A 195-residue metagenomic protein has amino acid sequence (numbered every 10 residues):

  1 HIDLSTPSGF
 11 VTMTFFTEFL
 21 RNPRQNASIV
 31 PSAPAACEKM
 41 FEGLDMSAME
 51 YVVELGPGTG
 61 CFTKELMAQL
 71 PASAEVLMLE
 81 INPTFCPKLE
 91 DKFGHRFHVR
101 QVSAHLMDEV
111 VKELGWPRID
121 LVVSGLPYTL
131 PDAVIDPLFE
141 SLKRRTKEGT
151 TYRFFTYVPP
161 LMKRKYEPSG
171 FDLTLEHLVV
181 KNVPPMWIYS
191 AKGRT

Functional and structural regions predicted by a protein language model:
T12-S47: Class I SAM-dependent methyltransferase Rossmann-like catalytic core, especially the SAM/SAH-binding loop
A48-G58: Conserved class I S-adenosyl-L-methionine
G60-K64: Glycine-rich SAM-binding Motif I of class I
E75-E80: Conserved SAM-binding motif I beta-strand of class I
F85-W116: S-adenosyl-L-methionine
D136-E148: A short glycine-rich, Lys/Arg-flanked "PGG" loop and its adjoining helix->strand segment in the class I
E148-Y157: Conserved beta-strand signature within the Rossmann-like core of class I S-adenosyl-L-methionine
L178-T195: Core SAM-dependent methyltransferase catalytic element
